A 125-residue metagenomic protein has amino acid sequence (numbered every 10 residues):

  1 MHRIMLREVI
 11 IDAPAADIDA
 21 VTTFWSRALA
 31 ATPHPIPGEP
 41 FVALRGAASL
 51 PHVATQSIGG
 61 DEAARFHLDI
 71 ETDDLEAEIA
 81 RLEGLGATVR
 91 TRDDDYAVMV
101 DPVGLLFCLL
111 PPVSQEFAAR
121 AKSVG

Functional and structural regions predicted by a protein language model:
M1-T22, F66-I70, V113-G125: N-terminal beta-strand motif that seeds the catalytic metal site of vicinal oxygen chelate
V9-I11, L44, T55, A87-V89: Hydrophobic beta-strand residues in large extracellular and virion-surface proteins
A15, L68-L106: Vicinal oxygen chelate
A16, F41-A47, V98-V100: Generic recognition of long tandem-repeat/solenoid scaffolds
A16-T32, E78-E83: Amphipathic alpha-helical segments
L29-A64, L106-E116: Conserved short beta-strand elements that form part of the metal-binding/catalytic scaffold of enzyme active sites
P51-D69, A77, R90, D101-P102 (+1 more regions): Conserved, structured core segments of small domains
